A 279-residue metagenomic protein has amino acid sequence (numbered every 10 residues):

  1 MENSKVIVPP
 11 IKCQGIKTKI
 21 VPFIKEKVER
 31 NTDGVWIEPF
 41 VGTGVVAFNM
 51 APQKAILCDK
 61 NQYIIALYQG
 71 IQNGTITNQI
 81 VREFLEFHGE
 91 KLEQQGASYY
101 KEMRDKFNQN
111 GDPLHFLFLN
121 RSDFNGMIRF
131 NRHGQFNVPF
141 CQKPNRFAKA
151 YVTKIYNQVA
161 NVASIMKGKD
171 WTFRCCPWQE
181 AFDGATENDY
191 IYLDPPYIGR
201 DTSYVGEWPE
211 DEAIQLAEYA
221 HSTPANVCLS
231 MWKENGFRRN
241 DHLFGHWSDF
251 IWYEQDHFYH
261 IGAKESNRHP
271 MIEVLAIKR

Functional and structural regions predicted by a protein language model:
E2-V21, E26-R30, N73-Y192, P196-D201: SAM-dependent nucleic-acid methyltransferase catalytic core
I20-V21, K27, N31-G89: Conserved S-adenosyl-L-methionine
G42, Y68, L117, V227 (+1 more regions): A residue-level signal for conserved active-site and pocket-lining positions in enzyme catalytic cores
T43-V46, Q62-I64, S122-N125, W178-A181 (+3 more regions): Short, solvent-exposed loop/turn segments at secondary-structure junctions
C58, C176, S230: The conserved SAM/SAH-binding core of class I Rossmann-like methyltransferase domains, concentrating on the hydrophobic
D201-E207: Glycine/threonine-rich flexible loop motifs
P209-R279: Long, positively charged, glycine-interspersed low-complexity recognition regions
